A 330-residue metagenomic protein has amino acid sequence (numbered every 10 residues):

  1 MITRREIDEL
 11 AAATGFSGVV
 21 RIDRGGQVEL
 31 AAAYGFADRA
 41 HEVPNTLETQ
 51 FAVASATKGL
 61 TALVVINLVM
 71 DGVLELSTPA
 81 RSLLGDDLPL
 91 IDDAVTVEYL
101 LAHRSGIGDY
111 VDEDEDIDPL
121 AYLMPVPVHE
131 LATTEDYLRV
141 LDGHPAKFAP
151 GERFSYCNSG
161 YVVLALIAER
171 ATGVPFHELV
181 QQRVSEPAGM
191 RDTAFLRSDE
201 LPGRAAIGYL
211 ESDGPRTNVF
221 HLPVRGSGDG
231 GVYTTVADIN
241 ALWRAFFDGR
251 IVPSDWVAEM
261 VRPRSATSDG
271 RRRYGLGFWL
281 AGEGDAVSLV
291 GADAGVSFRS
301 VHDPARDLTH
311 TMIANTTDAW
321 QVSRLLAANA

Functional and structural regions predicted by a protein language model:
M1-F36, E48, E169-V174, E178-Q182 (+2 more regions): Catalytic loop of the DD-peptidase/beta-lactamase superfamily, centered on the K-T-G motif and neighboring
R4, L47, A52-A56, L68-E113 (+4 more regions): Active-site helix/loop module of the DD-peptidase/beta-lactamase fold, centered on the serine-lysine SxxK catalytic
A12-V19, H41-Y99, F148-S159, S227-G230 (+1 more regions): Short active-site loop at a secondary-structure junction that contains or immediately precedes the catalytic residue(s)
E29-A33, E48-Q50, V111-I117, A121-P202 (+1 more regions): Catalytic-site signature segments of enzymes, centered on catalytic residues
F36-D38, P79-D86, D116-M124, M260-V261: Short linear capping/connector segments at secondary-structure termini
A40, E135-K147, L210-V224: The feature captures the short pre-catalytic strand/loop hairpin that immediately precedes and shapes the active-site
